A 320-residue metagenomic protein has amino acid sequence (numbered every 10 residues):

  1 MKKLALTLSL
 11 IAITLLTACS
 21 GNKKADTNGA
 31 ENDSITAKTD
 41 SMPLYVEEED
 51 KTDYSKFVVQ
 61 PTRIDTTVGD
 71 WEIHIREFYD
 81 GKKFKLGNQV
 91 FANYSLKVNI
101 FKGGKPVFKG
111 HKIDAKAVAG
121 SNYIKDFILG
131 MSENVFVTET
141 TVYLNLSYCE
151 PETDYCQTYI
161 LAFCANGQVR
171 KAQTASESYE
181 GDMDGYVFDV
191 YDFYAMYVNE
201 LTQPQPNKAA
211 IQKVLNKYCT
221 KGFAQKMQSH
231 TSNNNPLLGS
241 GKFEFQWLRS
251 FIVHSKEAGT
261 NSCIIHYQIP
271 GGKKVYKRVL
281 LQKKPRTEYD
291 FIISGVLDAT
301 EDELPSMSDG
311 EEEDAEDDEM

Functional and structural regions predicted by a protein language model:
L15-A18: C-terminal motif of bacterial Sec signal peptides marking the signal peptidase cleavage site
S20-K23: Bacterial signal peptide processing site
E72-R76, L86, T140-C149: Short beta-strand elements that form the blades of beta-propeller/WD-repeat-like and other beta-sheet-rich scaffold
V107-K125: Surface-exposed loop and turn segments in beta-propeller and other repeat-based domains that flank or scaffold
S132-N134, S229-K273: Surface-exposed, charged secondary-structure patches
Q168-R170, K274-E313, E319: Short beta-strand edge/turn micro-motifs at domain boundaries
Y179-T202: Short, low-complexity N-terminal intrinsically disordered segments enriched in polar/charged residues
Q203-H230: Short, well-ordered alpha-helical segments enriched in acidic and aromatic residues
